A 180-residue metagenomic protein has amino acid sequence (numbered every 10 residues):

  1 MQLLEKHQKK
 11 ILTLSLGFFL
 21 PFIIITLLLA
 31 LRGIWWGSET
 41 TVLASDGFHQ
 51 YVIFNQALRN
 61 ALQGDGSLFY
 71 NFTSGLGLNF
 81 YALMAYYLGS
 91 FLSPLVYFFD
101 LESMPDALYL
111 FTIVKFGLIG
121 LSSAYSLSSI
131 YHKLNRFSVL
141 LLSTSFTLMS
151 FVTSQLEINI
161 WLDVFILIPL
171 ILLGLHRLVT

Functional and structural regions predicted by a protein language model:
M1-I34: Start-transfer (signal-anchor) and selected internal transmembrane alpha helices of multi-pass inner/ER membrane
I11-T13, V139, L170: Small-residue packing motifs within transmembrane alpha-helices
S15-F19, L110, L140-T144: Hydrophobic alpha-helical transmembrane segments
I24-S123, T144-I166: Membrane-interface coil-to-helix junctions
Y97, S128-S129, R177: Transmembrane helix-loop junction
A124-L148: Transmembrane-helix signature of polytopic, membrane-embedded enzymes that assemble or transfer cell-envelope glycans
Y131-R136, I158-N159, T180: Short, amphipathic, aromatic/basic-enriched membrane-interface segments that mark the entry/exit of transmembrane
I171-T180: Membrane-interface transmembrane helices that cradle and orient dolichyl/undecaprenyl
